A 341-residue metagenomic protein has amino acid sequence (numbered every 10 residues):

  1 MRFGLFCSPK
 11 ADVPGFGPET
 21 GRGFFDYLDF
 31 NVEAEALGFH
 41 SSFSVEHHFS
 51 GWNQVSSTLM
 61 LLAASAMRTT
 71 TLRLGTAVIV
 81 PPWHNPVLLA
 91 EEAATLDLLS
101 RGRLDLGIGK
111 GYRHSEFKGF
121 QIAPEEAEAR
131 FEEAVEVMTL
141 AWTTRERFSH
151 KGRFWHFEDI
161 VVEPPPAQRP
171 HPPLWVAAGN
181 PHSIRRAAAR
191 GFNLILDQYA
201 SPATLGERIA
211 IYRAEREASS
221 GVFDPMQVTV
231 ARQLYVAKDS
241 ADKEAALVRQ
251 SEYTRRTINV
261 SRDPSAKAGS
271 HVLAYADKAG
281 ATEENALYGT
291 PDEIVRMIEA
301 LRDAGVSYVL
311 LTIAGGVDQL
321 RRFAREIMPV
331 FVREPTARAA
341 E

Functional and structural regions predicted by a protein language model:
M1-R73, R169-P172, A340: N-terminal beta1-alpha1-beta2 module of alpha/beta enzyme domains
F3-C7, S42-S44, L74-T76, L104-I108 (+4 more regions): Hydrophobic faces of well-ordered beta-strands that scaffold small-molecule active sites in alpha/beta enzyme cores
L5-C7, E126-V162, A203-V306, V332-E341: An alpha-helical appendage that flanks or caps ligand/catalytic pockets
P9-F24, I79-V87, Q168-A178, L234-A237 (+1 more regions): Active-site mouth loops of central-metabolism enzymes
P18, N85-F192, P202-A210, E217-S220 (+2 more regions): Internal, glycine-rich beta/alpha segment that forms the wall or movable "lid" of small-molecule/cofactor binding
G21-E33, E92, A178-R185, T290-A300: Short, acidic/polar
E35-A36, L62-T71, A93, D97-L104 (+4 more regions): Acidic (Asp/Glu)-rich catalytic clusters
G38, E46, S65, L96 (+8 more regions): Conserved, mostly hydrophobic/aromatic
